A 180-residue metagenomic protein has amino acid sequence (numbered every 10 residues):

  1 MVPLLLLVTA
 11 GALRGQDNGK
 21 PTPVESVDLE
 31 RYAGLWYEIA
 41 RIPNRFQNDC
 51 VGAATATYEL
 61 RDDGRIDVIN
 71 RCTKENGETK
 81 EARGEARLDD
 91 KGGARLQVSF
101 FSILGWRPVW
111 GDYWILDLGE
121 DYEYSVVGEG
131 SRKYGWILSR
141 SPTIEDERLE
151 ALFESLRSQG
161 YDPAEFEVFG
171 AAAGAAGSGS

Functional and structural regions predicted by a protein language model:
M1-T9: Bacterial N-terminal signal peptides
V8-S180: A beta-rich soluble binding module of mature secreted/lumenal proteins
